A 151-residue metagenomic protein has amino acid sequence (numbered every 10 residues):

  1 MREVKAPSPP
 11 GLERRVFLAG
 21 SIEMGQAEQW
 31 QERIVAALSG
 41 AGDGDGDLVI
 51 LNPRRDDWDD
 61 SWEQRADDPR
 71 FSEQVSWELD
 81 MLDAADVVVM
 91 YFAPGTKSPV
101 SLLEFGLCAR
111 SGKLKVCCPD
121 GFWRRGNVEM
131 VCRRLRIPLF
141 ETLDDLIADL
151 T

Functional and structural regions predicted by a protein language model:
M1-T151: Conserved catalytic or regulatory cores that recognize and/or transform ribose-phosphate-containing ligands
